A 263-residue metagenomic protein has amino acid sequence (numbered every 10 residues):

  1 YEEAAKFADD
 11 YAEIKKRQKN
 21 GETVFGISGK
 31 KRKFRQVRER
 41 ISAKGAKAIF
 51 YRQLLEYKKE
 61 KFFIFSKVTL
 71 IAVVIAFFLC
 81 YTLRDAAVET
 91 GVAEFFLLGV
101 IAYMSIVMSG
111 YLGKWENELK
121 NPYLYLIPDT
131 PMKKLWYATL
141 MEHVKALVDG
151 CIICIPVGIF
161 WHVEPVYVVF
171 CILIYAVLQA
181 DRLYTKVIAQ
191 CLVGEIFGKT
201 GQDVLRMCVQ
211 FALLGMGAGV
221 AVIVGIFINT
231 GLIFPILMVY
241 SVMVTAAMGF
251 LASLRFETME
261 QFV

Functional and structural regions predicted by a protein language model:
Y1-Y123, P131-V263: Hydrophobic alpha-helical transmembrane segments of membrane proteins
